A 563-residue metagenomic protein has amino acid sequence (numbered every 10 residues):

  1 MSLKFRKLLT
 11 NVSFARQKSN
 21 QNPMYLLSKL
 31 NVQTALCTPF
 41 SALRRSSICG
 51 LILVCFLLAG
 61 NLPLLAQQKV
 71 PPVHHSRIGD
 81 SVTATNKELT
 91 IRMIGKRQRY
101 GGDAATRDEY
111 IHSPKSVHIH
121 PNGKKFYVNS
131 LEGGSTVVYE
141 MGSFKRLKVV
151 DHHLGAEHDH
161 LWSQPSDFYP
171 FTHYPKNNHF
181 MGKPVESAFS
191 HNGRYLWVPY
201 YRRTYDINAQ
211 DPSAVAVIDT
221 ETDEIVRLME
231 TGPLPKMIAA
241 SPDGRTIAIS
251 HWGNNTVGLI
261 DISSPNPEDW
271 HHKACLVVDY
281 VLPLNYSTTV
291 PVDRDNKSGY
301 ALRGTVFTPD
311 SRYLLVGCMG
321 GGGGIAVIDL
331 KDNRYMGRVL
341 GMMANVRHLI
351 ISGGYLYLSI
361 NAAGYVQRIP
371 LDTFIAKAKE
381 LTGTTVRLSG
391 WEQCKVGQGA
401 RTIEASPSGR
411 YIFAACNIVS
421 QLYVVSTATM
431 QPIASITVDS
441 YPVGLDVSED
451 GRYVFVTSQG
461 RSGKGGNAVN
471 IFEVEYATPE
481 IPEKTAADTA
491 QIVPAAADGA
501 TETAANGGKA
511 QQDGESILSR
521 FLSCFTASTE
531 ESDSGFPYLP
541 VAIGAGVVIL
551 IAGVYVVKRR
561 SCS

Functional and structural regions predicted by a protein language model:
M1-R44: N-terminal secretory signal peptides that target proteins for export/translocation
V12, L36, F40, G50 (+3 more regions): Serine/threonine-rich, low-complexity intrinsically disordered segments
C49-N61: Bacterial N-terminal signal peptides
L62-A66: Sec/Tat signal peptide C-region and signal peptidase I cleavage site
Q67-F536, V548-I551: Predominantly soluble domains enriched in secretory-pathway, periplasmic, or organellar proteins
V541-V547: Single-pass type I membrane protein transmembrane segment
L550-S563: C-terminal membrane-anchoring or membrane-association module
